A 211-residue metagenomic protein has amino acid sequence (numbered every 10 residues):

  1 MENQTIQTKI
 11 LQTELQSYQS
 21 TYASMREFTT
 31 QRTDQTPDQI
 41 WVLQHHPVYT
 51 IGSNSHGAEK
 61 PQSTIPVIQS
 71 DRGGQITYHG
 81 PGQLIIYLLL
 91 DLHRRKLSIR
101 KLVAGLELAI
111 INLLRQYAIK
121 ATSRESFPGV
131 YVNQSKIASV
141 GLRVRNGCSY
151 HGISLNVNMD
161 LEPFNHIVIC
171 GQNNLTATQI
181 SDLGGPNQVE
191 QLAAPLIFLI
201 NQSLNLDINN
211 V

Functional and structural regions predicted by a protein language model:
M1, V144, I169-G171: Short, flexible, solvent-exposed loop/turn segments with mixed acidic/basic and small polar residues
M1-I137, P186, E190: N-terminal lobe of the biotin/lipoate ligase/transferase fold
I51, Y150, E162-H166: Short active-site-adjacent structural elements
S53-E59, I137-V157: Short, conserved beta-strand/beta-arch hydrophobic-aromatic motifs that form part of recognition grooves or interface
I86-L88, P128, V140-L142, I153-V157 (+1 more regions): A structural signal for short, well-ordered beta-strand segments
L161-V211: C-terminal accessory segment of soluble enzyme catalytic cores
